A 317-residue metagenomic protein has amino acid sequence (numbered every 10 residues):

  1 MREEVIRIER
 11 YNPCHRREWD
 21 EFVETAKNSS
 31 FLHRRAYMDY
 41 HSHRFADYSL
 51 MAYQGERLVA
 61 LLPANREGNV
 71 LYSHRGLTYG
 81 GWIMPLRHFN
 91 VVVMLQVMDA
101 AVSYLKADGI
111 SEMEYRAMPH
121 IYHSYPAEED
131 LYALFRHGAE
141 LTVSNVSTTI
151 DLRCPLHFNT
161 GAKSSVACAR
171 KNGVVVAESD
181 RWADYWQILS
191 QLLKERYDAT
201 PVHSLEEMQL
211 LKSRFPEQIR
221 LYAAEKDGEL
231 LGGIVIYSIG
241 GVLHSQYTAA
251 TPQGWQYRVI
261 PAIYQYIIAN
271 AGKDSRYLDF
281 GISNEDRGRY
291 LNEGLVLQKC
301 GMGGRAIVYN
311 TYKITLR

Functional and structural regions predicted by a protein language model:
V5-G55, V59-V70, P119-G254: A conserved beta-strand-loop-helix scaffold within acyl/acetyltransferase catalytic domains
P13, F31, V92-L95, V202 (+2 more regions): Conserved phosphate-coordination/catalytic loops
F22, Y104, N270: Short alpha-helical functional segments enriched in proximate histidine and acidic residues
F45-D47, A107-I110, I219, K273-R276: Short, high-confidence coil segments that cap the C-terminus of an alpha-helix and link into the following beta-strand
Y53, L61-L62, L77, P85-H88 (+2 more regions): Aromatic (often tryptophan-rich) hydrophobic motifs at membrane interfaces
R75-I83, W186-Q191: Short, basic/glycine-rich phosphate-binding loops at helix/coil junctions that contact nucleotide phosphates
L77-S124: A gly/proline- and charged-residue-enriched helix-loop-helix capping module
Y115, S144, S179, F280-G281 (+1 more regions): Residue-level detector of family-conserved "landmark" positions at structurally sensitive sites
